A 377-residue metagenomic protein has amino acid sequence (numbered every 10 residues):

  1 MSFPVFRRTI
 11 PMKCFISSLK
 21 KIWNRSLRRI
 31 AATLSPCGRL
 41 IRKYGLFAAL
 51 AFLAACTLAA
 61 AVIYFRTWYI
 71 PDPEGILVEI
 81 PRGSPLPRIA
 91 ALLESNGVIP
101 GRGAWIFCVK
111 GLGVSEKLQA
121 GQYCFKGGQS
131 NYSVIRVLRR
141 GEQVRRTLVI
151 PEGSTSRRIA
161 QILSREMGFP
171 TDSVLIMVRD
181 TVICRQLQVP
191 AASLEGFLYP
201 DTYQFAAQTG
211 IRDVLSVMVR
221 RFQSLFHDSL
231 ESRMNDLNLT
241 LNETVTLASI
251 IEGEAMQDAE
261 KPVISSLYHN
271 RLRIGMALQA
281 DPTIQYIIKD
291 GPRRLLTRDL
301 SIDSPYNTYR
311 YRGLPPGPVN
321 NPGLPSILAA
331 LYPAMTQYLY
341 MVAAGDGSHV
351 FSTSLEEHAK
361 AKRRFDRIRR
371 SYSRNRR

Functional and structural regions predicted by a protein language model:
S2-F3, P100: Soluble, non-transmembrane catalytic domains of enzymes that act on hydrophobic metabolites at membranes
F3-P11: Short, Lys/Arg-enriched N-terminal segments with co-localized hydrophobic residues within the first ~10-30 amino acids
F15, L19-G75: N-terminal type II signal-anchor transmembrane helix that functions as the membrane-insertion/stop-transfer segment
G38-R39, W68-Y69, Q129, D299 (+1 more regions): N-terminal, intrinsically disordered low-complexity tails/presequences enriched in Lys/Ser/Pro and small residues
A61-F226: Signal peptide-directed extracytoplasmic domains
P85, V149, R165-D172, I176 (+1 more regions): Bacterial extracytoplasmic/cell-wall-associated proteins, especially those involved in peptidoglycan
